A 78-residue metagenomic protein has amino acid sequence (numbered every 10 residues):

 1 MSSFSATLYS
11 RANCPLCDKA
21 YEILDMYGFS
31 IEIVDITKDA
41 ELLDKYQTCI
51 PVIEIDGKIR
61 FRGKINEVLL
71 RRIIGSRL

Functional and structural regions predicted by a protein language model:
M1-Y27: Local sequence-structure signature of Cys/Sec-based thiol-disulfide redox active-site neighborhoods
Y9, V34, R62: Small/polar loops that bind or transfer phosphate-bearing groups
D18, E22, D44, R72: Alpha-helical elements of the RecA-like P-loop NTPase motor core of helicases
S30-A40, Q47: Thiol-based oxidoreductase modules, predominantly thioredoxin-like and allied folds used for disulfide exchange
K45-C49, I65: Thiol/disulfide oxidoreductase modules built on the thioredoxin-like
P51-I59: A short, hydrophobic beta-strand/beta-hairpin element that forms part of a small beta-sheet core
K58-L78: Non-catalytic, surface beta->alpha helical segment in thiol-disulfide oxidoreductase systems
